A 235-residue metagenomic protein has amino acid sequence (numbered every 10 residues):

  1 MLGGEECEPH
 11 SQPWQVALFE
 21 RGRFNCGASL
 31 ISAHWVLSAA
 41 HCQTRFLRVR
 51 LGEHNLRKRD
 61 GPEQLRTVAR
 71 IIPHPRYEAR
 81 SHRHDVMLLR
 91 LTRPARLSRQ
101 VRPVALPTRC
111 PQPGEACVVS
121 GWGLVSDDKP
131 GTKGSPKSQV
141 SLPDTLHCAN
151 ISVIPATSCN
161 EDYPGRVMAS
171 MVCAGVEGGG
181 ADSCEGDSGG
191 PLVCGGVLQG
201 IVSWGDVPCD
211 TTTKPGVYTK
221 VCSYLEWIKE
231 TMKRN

Functional and structural regions predicted by a protein language model:
M1, Q15, F19-R21, E115-N235: Extracellular trypsin-like serine protease catalytic domains
M1-L37, R48-E53, R59, Q139: Protease-domain processing segments flanking chymotrypsin-fold serine proteases, especially trypsin-like
C7-S11, L30, R80-H82, R109-G114 (+3 more regions): Extracellular/periplasmic catalytic domains that process cell-envelope and extracellular macromolecules
S11-P13, T44-F46, E63-V68, H84-V86 (+3 more regions): Extracytoplasmic
Q15, W35-L37, E63, V86-L88 (+3 more regions): Conserved hydrophobic/aromatic beta-strand scaffold that supports enzyme active sites
R23, W35-V36, C42-Q43, H54-L56 (+8 more regions): Conserved beta-strand elements of beta-rich interaction domains across eukaryotes, especially beta-propellers
V36-A79, S135, A149, A156-S158: Conserved H-D interstitial segment of serine endopeptidase catalytic domains
A79-V101, C110-W122: Serine endopeptidase catalytic core focused on the charge-relay Asp
